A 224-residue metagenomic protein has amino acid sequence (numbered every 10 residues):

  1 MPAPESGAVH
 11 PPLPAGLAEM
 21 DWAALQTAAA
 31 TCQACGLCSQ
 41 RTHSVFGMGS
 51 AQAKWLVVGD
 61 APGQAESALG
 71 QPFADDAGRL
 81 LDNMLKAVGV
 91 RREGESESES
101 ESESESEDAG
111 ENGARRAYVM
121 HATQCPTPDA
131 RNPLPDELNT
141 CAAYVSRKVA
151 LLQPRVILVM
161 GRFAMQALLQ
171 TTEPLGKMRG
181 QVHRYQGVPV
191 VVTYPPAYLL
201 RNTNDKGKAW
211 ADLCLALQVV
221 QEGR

Functional and structural regions predicted by a protein language model:
M1-R224: A polyanion-binding, active-site-adjacent surface
